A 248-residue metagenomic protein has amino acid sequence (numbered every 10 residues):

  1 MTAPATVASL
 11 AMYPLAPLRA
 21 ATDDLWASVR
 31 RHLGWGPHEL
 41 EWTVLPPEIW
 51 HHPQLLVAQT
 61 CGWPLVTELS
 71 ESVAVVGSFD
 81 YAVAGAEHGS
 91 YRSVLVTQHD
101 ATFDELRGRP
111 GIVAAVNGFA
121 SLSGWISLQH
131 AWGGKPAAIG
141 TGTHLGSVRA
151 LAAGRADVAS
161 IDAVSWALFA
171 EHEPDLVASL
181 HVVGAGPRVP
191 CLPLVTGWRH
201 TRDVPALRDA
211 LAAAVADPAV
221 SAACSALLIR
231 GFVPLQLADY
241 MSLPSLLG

Functional and structural regions predicted by a protein language model:
M1-A74, S78-S90, A219-G248: N-terminal hydrophobic or amphipathic helices and topogenic motifs
V7-S28, E87-V148, S221-R230, M241: Bilobed "Venus flytrap"/periplasmic-binding protein-like clamshell domains and structurally analogous long
G36-V44, L56-V57, G134-H144, V182-V183: Short beta-strand-to-loop elements that line the ligand-binding cleft of bilobed periplasmic-binding protein-like
W50, R109, A150-A152: Hydrophobic residues within well-ordered alpha-helices
T60-S70, A152, D157-A178: A ligand-binding cleft/hinge motif common to bilobed small-molecule-binding domains
G77-F79, V83-G85, G89-V94, P174-L211 (+1 more regions): Periplasmic-binding protein-like
G124-Q129, A150, I161, A170-H172 (+1 more regions): A short secondary-structure junction signal
A137, G146, P190, A210-A213: Surface-exposed, charge/polar-rich loops and edge strands
